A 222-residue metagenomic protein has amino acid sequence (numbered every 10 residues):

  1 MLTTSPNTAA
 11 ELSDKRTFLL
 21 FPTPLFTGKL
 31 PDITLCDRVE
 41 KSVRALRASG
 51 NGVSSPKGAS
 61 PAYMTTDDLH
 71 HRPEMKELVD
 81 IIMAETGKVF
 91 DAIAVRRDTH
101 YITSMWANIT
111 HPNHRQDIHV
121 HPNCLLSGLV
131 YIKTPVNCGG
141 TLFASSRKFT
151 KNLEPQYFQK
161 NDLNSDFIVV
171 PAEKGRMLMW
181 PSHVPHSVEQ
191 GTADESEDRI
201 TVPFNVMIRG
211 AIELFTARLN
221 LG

Functional and structural regions predicted by a protein language model:
L2-D98, N108, R115, R218-N220: Non-heme Fe(II)/2-oxoglutarate
L20, R97-T99, V120-C124, D194-D198: A generic structural micro-feature
K29, W106-N108, L129-Y131, P203-N205: Residue-level recognition of well-ordered beta-strand positions that form the cores of beta-sheet-rich folds across
T110-M179, I208-N220: Catalytic core of non-heme Fe(II) oxygenases with the double-stranded beta-helix
Q116-H119, H186-D194: Short beta-strand His + acidic residue motifs that chelate non-heme Fe in jelly-roll/DSBH and cupin folds
I168-P171, G191-E195: Exposed beta-sheet edge/beta-hairpin loop segments within beta-rich domains
H186, D198-I200, L214-T216: Extracellular and organelle-lumenal recognition/adhesion modules and their flexible linkers in secreted
